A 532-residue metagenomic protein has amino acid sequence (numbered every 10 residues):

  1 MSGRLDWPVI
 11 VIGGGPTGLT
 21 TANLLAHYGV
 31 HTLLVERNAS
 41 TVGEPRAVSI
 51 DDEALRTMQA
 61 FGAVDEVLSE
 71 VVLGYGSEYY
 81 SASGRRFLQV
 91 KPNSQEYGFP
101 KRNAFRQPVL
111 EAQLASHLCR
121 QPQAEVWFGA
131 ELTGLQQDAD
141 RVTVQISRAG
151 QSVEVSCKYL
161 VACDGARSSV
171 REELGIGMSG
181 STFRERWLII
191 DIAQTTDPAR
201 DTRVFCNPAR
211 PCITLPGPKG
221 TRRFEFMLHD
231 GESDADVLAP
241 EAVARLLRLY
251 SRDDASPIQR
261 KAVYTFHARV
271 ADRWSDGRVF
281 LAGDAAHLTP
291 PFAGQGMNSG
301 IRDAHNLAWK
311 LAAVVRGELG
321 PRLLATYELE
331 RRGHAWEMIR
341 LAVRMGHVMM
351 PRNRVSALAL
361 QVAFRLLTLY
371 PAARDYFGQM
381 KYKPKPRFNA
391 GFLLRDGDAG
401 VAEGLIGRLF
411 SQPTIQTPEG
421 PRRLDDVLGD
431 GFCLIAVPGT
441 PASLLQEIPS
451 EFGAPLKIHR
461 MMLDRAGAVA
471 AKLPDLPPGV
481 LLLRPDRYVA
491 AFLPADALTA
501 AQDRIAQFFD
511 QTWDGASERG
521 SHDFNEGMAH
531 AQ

Functional and structural regions predicted by a protein language model:
M1-I12, H27-Y28, A112, C119-Q121 (+2 more regions): Helical substrate-recognition/capping region of FAD-dependent monooxygenase/halogenase enzymes
L5-W7, G150-Y159: Core beta-strand elements of the Rossmann-like FAD/NAD(P) dinucleotide-binding domain in flavoenzyme oxidoreductases
G18-L19: N-terminal Rossmann-fold NAD(P) dinucleotide-binding loop
A26-A47: Glycine-rich FAD pyrophosphate-binding loop
G43-R46, I50-H117, G217: Active-site-adjacent segment of FAD-dependent monooxygenases/related oxidoreductases
S116, Q121, A139-R141, Y159 (+2 more regions): Conserved FAD-binding catalytic core of PHBH/FMO-like flavoproteins
F128-V142: A conserved short coil-to-beta-strand element within the FAD-binding core of flavoproteins
V237-S299, L319, L324, H334 (+3 more regions): FAD/FMN-dependent oxidoreductases across multiple families
